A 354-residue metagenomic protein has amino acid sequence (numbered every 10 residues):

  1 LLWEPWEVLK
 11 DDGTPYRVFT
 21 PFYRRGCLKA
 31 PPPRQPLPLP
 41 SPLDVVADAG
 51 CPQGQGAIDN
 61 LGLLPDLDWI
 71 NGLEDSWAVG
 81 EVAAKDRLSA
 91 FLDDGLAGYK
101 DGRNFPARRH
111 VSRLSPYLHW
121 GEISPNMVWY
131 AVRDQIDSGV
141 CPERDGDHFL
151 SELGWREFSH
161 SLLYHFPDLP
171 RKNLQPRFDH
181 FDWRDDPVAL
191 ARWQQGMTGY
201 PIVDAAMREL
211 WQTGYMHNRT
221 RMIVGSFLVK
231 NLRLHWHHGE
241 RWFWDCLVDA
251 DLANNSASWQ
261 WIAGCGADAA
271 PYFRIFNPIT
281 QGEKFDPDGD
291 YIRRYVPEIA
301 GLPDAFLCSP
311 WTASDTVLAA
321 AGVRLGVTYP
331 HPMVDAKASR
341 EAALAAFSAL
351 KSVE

Functional and structural regions predicted by a protein language model:
L1-E4, L67, D75, F181 (+4 more regions): Short, low-complexity intrinsically disordered segments
L1-R25, G264: Active-site neighborhoods of enzyme catalytic cores
T14-R177, D286, D290-E354: Glycine/tryptophan-enriched, flexible segments
R109-D304: Active-site-proximal binding-pocket segments
